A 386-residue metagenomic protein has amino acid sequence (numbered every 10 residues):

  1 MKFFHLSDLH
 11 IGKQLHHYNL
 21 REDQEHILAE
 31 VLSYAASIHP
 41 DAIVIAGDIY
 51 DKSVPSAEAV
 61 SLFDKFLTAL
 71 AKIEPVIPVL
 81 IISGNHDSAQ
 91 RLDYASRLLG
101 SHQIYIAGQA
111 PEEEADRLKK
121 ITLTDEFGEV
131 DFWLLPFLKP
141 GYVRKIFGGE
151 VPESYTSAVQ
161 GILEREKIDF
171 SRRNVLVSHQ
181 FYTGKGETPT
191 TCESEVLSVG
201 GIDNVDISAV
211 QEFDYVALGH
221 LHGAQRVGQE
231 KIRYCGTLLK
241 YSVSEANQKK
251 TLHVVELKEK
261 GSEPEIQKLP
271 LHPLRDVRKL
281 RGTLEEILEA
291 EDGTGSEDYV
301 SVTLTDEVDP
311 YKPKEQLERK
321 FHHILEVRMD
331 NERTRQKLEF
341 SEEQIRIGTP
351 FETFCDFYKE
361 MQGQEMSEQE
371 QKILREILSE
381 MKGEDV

Functional and structural regions predicted by a protein language model:
M1-T68, P75-V76, L176, Q371 (+2 more regions): N-terminal active-site segment of His-dependent metallophosphoesterases
D8, L28, D48, F63 (+7 more regions): Divalent metal-coordination and catalytic microenvironments
A35-H39, D125-G128, I168-S171, E259 (+1 more regions): Glycine-rich phosphate-binding loop signature in dinucleotide/nucleotide-binding domains
P55, S83-G228: His/Asp/Glu-rich metal-coordinating catalytic cores of metallo-dependent phosphodiesterases/hydrolases acting on
L62-E74, I202-E212: Catalytic-core regions built around general acid/base machinery
K120-L123, V254-E256, T303: Short, well-ordered beta-strand micro-motif
D203, I207-L271: A conserved active-site cap/scaffold subdomain adjacent to cofactor or substrate pockets
L257-V386: Accessory, non-catalytic peripheral segments of nucleic-acid enzymes
